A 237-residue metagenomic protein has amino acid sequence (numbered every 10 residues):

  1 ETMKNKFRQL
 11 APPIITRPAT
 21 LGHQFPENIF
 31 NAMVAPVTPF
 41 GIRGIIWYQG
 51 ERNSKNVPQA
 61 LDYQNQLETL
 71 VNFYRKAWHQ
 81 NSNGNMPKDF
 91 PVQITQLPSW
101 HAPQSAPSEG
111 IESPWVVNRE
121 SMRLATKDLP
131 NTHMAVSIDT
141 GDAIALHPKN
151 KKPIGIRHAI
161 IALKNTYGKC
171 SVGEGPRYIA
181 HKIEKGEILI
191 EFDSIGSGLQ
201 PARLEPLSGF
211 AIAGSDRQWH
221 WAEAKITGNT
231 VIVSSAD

Functional and structural regions predicted by a protein language model:
E1-D237: Cell-envelope and extracellular/periplasmic
